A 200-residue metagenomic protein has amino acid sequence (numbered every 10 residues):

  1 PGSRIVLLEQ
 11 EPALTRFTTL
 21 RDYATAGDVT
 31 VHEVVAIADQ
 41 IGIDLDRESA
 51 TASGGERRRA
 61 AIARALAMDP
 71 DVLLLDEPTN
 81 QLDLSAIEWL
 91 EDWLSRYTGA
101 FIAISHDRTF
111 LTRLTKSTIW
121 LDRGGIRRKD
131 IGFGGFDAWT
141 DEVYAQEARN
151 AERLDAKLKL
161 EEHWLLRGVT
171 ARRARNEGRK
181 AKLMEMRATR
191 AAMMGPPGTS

Functional and structural regions predicted by a protein language model:
P1-A151, S200: ABC ATP-binding cassette signature C-motif
E142-S200: Flexible nucleotide-interacting loop at or near the entrance of a catalytic core
